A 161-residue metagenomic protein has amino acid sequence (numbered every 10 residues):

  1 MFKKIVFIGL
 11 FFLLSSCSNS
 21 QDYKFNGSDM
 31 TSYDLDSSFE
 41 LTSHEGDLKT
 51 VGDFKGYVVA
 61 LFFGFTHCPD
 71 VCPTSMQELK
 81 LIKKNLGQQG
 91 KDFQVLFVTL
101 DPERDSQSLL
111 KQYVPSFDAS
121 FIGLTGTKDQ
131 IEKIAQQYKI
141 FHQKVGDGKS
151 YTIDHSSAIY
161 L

Functional and structural regions predicted by a protein language model:
F2-I8: Sec-dependent signal peptide recognition, specifically the positively charged N-region followed immediately by
L13-S16: C-terminal motif of bacterial Sec signal peptides marking the signal peptidase cleavage site
S20-K55, Q77: N-terminal "domain-start" segment that seeds a small globular fold
D36-S37, V59, S156-S157: Short loop/turn microsegments at loop-to-beta-strand junctions
T50-S75, L79, L96: Short active-site neighborhood of thiol/selenol oxidoreductases, capturing the structured segment around
N85-K91: Short helix-capping segments at alpha-helix termini
D92-D105, S120-D129: Thiol-based oxidoreductase modules, predominantly thioredoxin-like and allied folds used for disulfide exchange
K111-S156: Short, internal strand/loop/helix patches that form the active-site neighborhood or redox-interaction surface
